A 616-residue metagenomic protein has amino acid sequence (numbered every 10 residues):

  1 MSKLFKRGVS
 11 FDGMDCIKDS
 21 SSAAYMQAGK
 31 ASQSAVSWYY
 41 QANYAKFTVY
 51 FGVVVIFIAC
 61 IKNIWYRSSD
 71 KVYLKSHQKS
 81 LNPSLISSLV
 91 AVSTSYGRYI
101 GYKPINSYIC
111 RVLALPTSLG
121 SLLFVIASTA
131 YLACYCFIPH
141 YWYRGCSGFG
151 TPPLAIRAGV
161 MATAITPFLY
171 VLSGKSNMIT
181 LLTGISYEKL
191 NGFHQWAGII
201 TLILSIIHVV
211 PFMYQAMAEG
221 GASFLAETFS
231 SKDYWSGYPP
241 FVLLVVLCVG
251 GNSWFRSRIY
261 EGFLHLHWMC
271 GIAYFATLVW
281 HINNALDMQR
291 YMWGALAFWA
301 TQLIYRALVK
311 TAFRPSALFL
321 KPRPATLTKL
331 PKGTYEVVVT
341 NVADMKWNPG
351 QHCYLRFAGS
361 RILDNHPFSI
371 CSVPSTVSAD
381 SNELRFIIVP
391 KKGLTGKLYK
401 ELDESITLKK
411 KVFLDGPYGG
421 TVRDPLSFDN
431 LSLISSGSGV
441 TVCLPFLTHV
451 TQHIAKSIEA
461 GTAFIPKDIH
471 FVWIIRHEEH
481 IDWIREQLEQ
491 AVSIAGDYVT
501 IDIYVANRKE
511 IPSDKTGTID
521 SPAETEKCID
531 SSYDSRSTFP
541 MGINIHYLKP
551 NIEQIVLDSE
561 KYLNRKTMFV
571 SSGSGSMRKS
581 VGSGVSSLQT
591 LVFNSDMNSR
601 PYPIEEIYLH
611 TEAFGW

Functional and structural regions predicted by a protein language model:
M1-W38, S128-R144, G159, S205-V209 (+3 more regions): Extracellular/lumenal N-termini and interhelical loops of multi-pass eukaryotic membrane proteins
K3-S34, K189, I272, F386 (+4 more regions): Reductase modules of NAD(P)H-dependent flavoproteins
A24-V49, K103-T117, Y141-R157, T183-F193 (+3 more regions): Juxtamembrane membrane-interface segments at transmembrane-helix boundaries in membrane proteins
V53-F57, L122-Y135, R157-G174, F193-Y214 (+4 more regions): Hydrophobic alpha-helical cores of multi-pass transmembrane domains in eukaryotic membrane proteins
I56-H77, V171-I179, N252-R258, T301-F319 (+2 more regions): Transmembrane-helix exit/juxtamembrane "anchor" motif
Y66-L85, P139-P152, M178-E188, Q215-T228 (+3 more regions): Interhelical loop segments of eukaryotic multi-pass membrane proteins
N252, R256, E261, H265 (+4 more regions): Membrane-proximal cytosolic interface modules of multi-pass membrane proteins
E336-S432, T448, Q452-I454, T525-Y533 (+2 more regions): FAD-binding FR-type
